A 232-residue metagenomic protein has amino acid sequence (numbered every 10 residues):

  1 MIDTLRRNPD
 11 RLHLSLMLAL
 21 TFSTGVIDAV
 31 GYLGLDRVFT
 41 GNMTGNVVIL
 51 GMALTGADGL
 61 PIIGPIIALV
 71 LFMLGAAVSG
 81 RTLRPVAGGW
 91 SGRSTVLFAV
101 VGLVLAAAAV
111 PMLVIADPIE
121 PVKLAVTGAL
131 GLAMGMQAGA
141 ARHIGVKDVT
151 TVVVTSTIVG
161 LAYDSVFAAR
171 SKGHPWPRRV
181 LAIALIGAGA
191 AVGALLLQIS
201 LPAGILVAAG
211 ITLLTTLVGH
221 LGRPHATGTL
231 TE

Functional and structural regions predicted by a protein language model:
M1-E232: Alpha-helical transmembrane segments of multi-pass membrane proteins
